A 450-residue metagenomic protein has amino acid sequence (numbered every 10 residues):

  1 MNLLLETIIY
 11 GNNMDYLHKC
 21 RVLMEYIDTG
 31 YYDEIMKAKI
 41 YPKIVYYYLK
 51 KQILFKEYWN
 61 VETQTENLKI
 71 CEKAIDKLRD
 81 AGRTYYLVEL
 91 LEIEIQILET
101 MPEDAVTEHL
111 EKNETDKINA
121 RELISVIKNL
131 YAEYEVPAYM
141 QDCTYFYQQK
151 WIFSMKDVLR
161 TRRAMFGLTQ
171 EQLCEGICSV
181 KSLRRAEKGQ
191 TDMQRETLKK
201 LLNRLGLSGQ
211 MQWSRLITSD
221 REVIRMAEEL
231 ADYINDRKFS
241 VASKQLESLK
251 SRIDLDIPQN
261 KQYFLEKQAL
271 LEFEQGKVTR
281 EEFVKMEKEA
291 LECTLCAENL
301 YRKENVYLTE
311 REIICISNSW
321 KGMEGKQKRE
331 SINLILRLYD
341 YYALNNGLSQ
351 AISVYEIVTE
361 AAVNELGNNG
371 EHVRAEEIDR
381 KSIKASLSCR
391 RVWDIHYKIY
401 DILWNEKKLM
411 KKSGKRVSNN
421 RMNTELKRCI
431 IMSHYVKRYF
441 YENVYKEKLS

Functional and structural regions predicted by a protein language model:
M1-N2, G30-K43, A81-E89, A138-Y139 (+6 more regions): Alpha-solenoid helical repeat architecture
N2-E6, P42-K50, E89-T100, V158 (+6 more regions): "A position-specific structural signal for the A-helix of alpha-solenoid helical repeats
L4-K19, K50-N67, T100-N119, L230-S240 (+4 more regions): Short coil/turn connectors between adjacent alpha-helices in alpha-solenoid helical repeat scaffolds
R21-Y32, L68-D80, I124-N129, S243-D254 (+4 more regions): Amphipathic alpha-helical segments of tetratricopeptide repeats
A138-M165: A short, Lys/Arg-rich alpha-helix, primarily the initiator
A164-R185: Short alpha-helical DNA-recognition segment
Q194-W213: DNA major-groove recognition helix of helix-turn-helix/homeodomain DNA-binding modules
S219-G276: Helix-turn-helix/homeodomain-like alpha-helical modules used for DNA recognition and transcription-factor dimerization
